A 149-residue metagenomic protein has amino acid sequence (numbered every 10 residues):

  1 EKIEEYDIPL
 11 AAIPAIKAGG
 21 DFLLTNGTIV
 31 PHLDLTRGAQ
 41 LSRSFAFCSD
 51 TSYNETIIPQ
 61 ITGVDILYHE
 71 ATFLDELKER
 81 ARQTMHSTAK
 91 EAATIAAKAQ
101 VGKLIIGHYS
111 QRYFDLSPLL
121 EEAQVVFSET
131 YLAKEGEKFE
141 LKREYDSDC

Functional and structural regions predicted by a protein language model:
E1-F47, T51-P59, I66: Active-site-proximal loop/helix segment associated with metal-binding centers of metalloenzymes
N54-C149: Binuclear metal-ion centers of metallo-dependent hydrolases, dominated by the metallo-beta-lactamase
